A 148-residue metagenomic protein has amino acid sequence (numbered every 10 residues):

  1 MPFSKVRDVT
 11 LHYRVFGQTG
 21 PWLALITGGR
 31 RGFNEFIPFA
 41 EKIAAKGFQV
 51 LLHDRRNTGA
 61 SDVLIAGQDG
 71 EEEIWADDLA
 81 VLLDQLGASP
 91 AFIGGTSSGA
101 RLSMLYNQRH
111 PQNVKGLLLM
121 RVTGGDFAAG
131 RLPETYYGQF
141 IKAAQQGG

Functional and structural regions predicted by a protein language model:
P2-V6: Short acidic-hydrophobic surface loop/beta-edge motif
D8-D62: Conserved HGGG/HGGXW glycine-rich cap/lid loop of the alpha/beta-hydrolase fold
P38, I74-V81, T135, Q139: Alpha-helical elements of Rossmann-like donor-binding domains used by nucleotide-donor carbohydrate transfer enzymes
A44, Q108, Q145: Anion (oxyanion) recognition and catalysis
L52-F92: Active-site loop/oxyanion-hole signature of alpha/beta-hydrolase fold enzymes
S89-A128: Conserved hydrolase catalytic core segment
M120-G148: Helix-rich cap/lid subdomain of alpha/beta-hydrolase
